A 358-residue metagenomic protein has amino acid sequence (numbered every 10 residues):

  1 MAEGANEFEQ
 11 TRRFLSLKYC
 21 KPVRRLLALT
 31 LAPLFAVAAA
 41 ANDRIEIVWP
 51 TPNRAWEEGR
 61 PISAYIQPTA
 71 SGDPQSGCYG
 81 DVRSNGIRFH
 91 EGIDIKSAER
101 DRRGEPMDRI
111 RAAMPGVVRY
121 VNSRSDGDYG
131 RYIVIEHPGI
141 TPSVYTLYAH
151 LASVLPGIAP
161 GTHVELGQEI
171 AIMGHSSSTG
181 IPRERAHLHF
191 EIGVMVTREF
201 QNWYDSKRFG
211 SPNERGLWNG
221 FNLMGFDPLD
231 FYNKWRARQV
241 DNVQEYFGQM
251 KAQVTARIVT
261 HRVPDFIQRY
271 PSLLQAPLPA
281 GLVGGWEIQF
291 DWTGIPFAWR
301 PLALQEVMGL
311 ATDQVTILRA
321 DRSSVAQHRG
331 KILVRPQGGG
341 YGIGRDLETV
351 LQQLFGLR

Functional and structural regions predicted by a protein language model:
A2-R12, K18-C20: Short, low-complexity, charge-dense intrinsically disordered segments
R24-R25: Positively charged n-region of N-terminal signal peptides that target proteins for export
A28-A36: Bacterial N-terminal signal peptides
A41-R131, N213-R358: Surface-exposed, glycine-biased beta-strand/turn segments
K96-E99, T146-L155, H175-S177, F209-R215: Short helix/strand-bridging catalytic loops that position acidic/His residues to coordinate divalent metals and engage
E105-M107, R111-L155, R183, H187-H189: Zn2+-dependent peptidoglycan hydrolase active-site motif and core
A113, I158, H163-V164: Short, well-ordered loop/turn sites that connect or cap secondary structure elements
Y132-I135, T162-Q239: Conserved, short, structured surface segments that act as functional micro-motifs
